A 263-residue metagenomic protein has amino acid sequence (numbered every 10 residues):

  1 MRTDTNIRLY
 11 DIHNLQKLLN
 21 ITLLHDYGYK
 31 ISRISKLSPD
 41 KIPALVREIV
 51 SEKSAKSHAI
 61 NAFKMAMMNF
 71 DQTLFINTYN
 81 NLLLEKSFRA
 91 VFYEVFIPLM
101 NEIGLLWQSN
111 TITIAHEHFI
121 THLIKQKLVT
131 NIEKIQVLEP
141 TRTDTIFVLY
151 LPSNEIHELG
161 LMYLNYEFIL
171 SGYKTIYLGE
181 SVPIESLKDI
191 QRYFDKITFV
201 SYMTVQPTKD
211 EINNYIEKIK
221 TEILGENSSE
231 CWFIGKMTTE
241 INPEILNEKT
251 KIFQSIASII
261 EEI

Functional and structural regions predicted by a protein language model:
M1-K134: Long amphipathic alpha-helical segments
T111-T113, F119-I263: C-terminal regulatory/effector modules of DNA-binding transcriptional regulators
